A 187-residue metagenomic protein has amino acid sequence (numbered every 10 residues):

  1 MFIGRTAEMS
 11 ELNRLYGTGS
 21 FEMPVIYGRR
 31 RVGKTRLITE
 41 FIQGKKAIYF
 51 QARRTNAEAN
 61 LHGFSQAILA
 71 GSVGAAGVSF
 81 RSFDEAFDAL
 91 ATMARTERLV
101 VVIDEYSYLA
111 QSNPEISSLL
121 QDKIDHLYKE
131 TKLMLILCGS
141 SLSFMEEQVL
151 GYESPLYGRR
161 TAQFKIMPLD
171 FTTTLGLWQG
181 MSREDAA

Functional and structural regions predicted by a protein language model:
M1-A187: Phosphate-binding site recognition
